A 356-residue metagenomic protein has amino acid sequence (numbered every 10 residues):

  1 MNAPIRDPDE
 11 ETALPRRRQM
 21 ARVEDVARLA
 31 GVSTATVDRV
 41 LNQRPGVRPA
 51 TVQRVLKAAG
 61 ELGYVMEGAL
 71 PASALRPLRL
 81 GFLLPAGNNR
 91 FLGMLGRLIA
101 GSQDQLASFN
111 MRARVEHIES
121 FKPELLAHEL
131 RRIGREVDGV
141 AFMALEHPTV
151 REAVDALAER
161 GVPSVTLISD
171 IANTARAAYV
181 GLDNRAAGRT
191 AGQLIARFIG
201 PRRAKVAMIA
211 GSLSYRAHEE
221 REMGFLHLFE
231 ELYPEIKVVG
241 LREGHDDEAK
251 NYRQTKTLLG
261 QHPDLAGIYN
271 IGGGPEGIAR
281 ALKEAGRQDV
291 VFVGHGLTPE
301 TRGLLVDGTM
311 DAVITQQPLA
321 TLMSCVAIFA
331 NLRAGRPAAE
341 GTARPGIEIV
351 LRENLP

Functional and structural regions predicted by a protein language model:
M1-P71: N-terminal helix-turn-helix DNA-binding module of bacterial transcription factors
M66-H128: Amphipathic helical "hinge" segments at domain boundaries
P85-R90, R114-L125, E146, G181-R189 (+5 more regions): Hinge/beta->alpha junction and helix N-cap segments in small-molecule ligand-binding domains
G139-A158, F225, R242-E300: Hydrophobic alpha-helical
T149-A186, T298-V306: Flexible loop/hinge segments that line or gate small-molecule binding clefts
V180-A204, N251-Y252, T301, Q317-A334: Hydrophobic alpha-helical segments within soluble ligand-binding/sensing domains
F229, P318-P356: Hinge/cleft segment of the Venus flytrap/periplasmic-binding protein
